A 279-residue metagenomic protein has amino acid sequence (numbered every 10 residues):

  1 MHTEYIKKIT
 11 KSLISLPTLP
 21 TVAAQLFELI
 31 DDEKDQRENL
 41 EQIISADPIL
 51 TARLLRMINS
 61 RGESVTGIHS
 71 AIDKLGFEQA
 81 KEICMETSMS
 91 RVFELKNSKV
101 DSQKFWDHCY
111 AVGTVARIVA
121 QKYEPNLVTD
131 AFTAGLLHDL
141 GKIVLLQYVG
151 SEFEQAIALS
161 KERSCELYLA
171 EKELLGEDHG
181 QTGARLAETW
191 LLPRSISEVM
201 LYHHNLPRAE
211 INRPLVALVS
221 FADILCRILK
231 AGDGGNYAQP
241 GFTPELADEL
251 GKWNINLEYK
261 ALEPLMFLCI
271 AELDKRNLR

Functional and structural regions predicted by a protein language model:
M1-K8, P244, E249-R279: Terminal helices and disordered tails flanking the catalytic cores of nucleotide-processing hydrolases
M1-Q155, L167-F242, L278: Conserved alpha-helical "signature site" that marks functionally important helical segments or helix/loop junctions
S160: A conserved active-site-flanking secondary-structure segment within enzyme catalytic domains
R163: Active-site-proximal region of nucleotide-activated glycan assembly enzymes, centered on histidine/acidic-rich loops
